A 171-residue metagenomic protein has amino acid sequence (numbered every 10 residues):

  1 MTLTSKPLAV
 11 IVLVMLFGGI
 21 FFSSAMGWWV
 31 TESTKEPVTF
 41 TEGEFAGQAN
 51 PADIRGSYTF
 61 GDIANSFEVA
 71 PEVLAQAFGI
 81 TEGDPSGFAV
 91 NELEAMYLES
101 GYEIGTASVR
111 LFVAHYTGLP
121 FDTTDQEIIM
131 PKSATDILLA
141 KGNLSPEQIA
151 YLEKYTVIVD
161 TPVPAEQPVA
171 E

Functional and structural regions predicted by a protein language model:
M1-K6: Short, Lys/Arg-rich N-terminal segment immediately upstream of the first membrane anchor
P7-A25: Hydrophobic membrane-insertion alpha-helices, especially the h-region of bacterial N-terminal signal peptides
W28-Q48: Ser/Thr/Pro/Gly-rich low-complexity linker/stalk segments immediately outside membranes or between
G43-F67, V73-I80: Primarily a LysM-type cell-wall glycan-binding module
G56-G61, L74, F88-L98, E103: Short, structural beta-strand-to-alpha-helix junction motif
N65-V69, G79, G83, L98 (+2 more regions): Sec-exported extracytoplasmic/periplasmic mature domains
N91-E171: Non-cytosolic head/periplasmic domains of membrane-anchored proteins
